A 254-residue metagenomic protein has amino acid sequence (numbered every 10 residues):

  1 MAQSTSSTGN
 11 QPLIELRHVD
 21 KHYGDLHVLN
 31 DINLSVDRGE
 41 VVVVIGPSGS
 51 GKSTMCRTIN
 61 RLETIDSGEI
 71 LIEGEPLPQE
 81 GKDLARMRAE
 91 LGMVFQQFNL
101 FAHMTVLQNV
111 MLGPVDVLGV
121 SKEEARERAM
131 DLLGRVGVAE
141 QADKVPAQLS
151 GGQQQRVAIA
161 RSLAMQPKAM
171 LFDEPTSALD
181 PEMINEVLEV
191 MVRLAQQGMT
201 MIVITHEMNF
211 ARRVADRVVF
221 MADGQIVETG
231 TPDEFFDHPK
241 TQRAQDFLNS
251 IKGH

Functional and structural regions predicted by a protein language model:
M1-N10: Short, low-complexity, intrinsically disordered N-terminal peptides in bacterial proteins
A2-Q3, A222, T229, D233-H254: C-terminal boundary and immediately downstream tail of ABC-type ATPase nucleotide-binding domains
G9-P232: ABC family nucleotide-binding domain
